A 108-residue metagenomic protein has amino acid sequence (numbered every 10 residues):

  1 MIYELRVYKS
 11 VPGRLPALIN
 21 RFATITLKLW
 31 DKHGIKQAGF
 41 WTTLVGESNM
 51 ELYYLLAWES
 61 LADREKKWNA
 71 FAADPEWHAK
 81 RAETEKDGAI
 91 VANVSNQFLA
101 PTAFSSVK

Functional and structural regions predicted by a protein language model:
Y3-E4, R14-P16, T26-L29, L61-R64 (+2 more regions): Short loop/beta submotifs within extracellular cysteine-rich repeat domains
Y3-K9, G39-D74, S95-L99: Short, well-ordered beta-strand segments in beta-rich or mixed alpha/beta enzyme and ligand-binding folds
R14-F40: Short amphipathic alpha-helical segments
F22, W68, R81: Short, flexible helix/strand-to-coil boundary loops that buttress conserved ligand/catalytic motifs in alpha/beta
H33-M50, H78-K108: Glycine-rich beta-strand-turn "strand-cap" elements at beta-sheet edges
